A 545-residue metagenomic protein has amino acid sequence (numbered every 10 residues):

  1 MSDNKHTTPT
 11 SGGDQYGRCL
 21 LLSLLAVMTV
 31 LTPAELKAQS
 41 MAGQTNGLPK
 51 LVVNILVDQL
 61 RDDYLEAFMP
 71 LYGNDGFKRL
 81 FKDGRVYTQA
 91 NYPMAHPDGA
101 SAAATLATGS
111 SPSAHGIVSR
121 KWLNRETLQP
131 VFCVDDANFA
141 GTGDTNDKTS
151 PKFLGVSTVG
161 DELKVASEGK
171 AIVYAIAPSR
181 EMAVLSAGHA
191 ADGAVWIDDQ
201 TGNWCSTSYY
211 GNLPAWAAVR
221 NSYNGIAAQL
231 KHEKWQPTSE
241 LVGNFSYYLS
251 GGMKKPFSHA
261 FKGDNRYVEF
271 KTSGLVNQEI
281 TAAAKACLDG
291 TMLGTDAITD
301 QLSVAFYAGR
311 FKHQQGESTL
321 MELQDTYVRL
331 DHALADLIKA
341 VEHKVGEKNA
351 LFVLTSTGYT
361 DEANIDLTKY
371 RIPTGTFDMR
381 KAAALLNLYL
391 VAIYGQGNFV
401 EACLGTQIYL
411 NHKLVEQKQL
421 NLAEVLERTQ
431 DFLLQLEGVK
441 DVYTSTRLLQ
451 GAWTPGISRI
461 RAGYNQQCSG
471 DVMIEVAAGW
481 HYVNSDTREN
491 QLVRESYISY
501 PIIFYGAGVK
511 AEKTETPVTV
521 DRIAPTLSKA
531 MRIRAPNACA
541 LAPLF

Functional and structural regions predicted by a protein language model:
L20-T32: Bacterial N-terminal signal peptides
Q39-R85: Active-site-proximal N-terminal segment of extracellular/periplasmic enzymes that hydrolyze or transfer
P49-R61, L80, L106, L163 (+7 more regions): Beta-strand elements within well-structured catalytic alpha/beta cores of enzymes that handle phosphate/sulfate esters
Y64, F270-D296, G309-A350: A long, amphipathic alpha-helix that forms part of the scaffold/cap immediately adjacent to metal-dependent active
L65-H115, I172-I176: Short, structured active-site-proximal loop/turn typified by the sulfatase FGly-forming signature C/S-X-P-X-R
Y72, D98, R120-N146, V156 (+7 more regions): Secreted, luminal/periplasmic, and some membrane-associated catalytic domains that remodel anionic oxygen-ester
S110-S111, G116-I298, Y307-K312, E437 (+1 more regions): His/Asp/Glu-rich, glycine-adjacent segments that coordinate divalent cations and/or stabilize oxyanion chemistry on
V156-V165, G405-D441, G506-G508, T516-A542: Non-catalytic, well-ordered alpha-helical segments in soluble enzyme domains
